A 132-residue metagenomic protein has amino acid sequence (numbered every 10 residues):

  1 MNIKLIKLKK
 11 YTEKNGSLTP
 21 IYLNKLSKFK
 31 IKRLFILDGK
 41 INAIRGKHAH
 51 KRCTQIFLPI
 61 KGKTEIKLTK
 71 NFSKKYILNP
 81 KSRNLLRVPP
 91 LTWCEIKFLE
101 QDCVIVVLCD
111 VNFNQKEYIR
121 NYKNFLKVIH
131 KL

Functional and structural regions predicted by a protein language model:
M1-L86, Q101-C109, F113-L132: Non-catalytic, conserved peripheral segments adjacent to functional cores
R87, T92-K97: Beta-rich strand-turn-strand
